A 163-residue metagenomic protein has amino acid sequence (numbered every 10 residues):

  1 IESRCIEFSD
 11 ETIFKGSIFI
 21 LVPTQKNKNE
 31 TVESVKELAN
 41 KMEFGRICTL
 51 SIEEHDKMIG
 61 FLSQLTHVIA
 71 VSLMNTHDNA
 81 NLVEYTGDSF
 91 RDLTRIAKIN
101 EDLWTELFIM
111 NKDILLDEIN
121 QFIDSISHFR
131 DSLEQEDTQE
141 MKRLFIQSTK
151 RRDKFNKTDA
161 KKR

Functional and structural regions predicted by a protein language model:
I1-S9: Rossmann-like NAD(P)(H) cofactor-binding subdomain of soluble oxidoreductases
E11-R95: Internal alpha-helical scaffold of NAD(P)-dependent oxidoreductase catalytic cores
K15, E33, V68-A70, T105 (+2 more regions): Alpha-helix boundary/interfacial micro-motifs
I18, V68, D137-M141, R152-F155: A general structural signal for short secondary-structure boundary/capping elements
N81-R151: Interdomain hinge/lid region at the active-site interface of Rossmann-like NAD(P)-dependent oxidoreductases
K154-R163: Long, positively charged, glycine-interspersed low-complexity recognition regions
